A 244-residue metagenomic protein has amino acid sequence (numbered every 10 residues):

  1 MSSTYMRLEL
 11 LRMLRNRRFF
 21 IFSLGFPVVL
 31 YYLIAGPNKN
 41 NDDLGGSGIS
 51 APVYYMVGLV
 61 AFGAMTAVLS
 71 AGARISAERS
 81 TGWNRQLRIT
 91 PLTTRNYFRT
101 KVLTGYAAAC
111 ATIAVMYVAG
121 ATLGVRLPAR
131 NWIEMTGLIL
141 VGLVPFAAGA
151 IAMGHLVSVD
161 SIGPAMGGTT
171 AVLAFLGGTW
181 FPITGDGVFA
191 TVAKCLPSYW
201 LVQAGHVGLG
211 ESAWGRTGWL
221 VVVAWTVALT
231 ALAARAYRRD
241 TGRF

Functional and structural regions predicted by a protein language model:
M1-E9, T94-F98, G124, P128 (+1 more regions): Juxtamembrane loop-helix boundary motifs flanking transmembrane segments in multi-pass membrane proteins
M1-Y5, T179-W219: Short hydrophobic, aromatic-rich alpha-helical segments embedded in or entering the lipid bilayer of multi-pass
Y5-T81, A109, V125-M135, H155 (+1 more regions): Transmembrane helix-boundary elements of multi-pass transport/secretion proteins, especially ABC-type permease modules
L33-N40, L156-C195, Y199: Transmembrane helix segments
A35-G36, T90, G120-A121, V125 (+6 more regions): Transmembrane helix-loop junction
R74-Y106: Helix-loop-helix units of permease transmembrane domains in multi-pass membrane transporters, especially ABC
T94-G168, G215-V223, V227-A233: Alpha-helical transmembrane segments and their short interhelical loops
